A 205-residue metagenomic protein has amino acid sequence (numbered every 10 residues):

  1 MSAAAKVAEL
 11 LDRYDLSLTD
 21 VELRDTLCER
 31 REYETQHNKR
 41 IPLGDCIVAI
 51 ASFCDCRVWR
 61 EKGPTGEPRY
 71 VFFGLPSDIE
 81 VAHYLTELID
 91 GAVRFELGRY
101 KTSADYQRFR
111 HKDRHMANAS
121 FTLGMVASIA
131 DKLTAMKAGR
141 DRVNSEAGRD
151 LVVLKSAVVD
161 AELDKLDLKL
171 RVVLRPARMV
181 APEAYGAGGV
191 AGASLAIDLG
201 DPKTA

Functional and structural regions predicted by a protein language model:
M1-D12: Short, Lys/Glu-rich amphipathic helical modules
D15-A205: Extended, helix-rich structural scaffolds rather than catalytic motifs
